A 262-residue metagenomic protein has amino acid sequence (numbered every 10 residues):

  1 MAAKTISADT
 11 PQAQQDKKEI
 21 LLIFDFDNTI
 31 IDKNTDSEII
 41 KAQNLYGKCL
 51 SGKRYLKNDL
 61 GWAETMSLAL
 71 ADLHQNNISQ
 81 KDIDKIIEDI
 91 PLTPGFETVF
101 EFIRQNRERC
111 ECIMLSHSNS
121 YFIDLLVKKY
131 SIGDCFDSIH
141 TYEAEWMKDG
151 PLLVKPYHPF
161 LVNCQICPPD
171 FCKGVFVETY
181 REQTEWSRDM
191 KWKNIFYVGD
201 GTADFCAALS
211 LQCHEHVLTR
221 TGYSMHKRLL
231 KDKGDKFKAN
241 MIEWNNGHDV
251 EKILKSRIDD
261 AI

Functional and structural regions predicted by a protein language model:
A2-E143, K148: Alpha-helical substrate-recognition element adjacent to the catalytic core
A2-T5, T10, G95-E111, S118-I262: C-terminal cap/substrate-recognition subdomain and adjoining C-terminal extension of metal-dependent phosphatase-like
